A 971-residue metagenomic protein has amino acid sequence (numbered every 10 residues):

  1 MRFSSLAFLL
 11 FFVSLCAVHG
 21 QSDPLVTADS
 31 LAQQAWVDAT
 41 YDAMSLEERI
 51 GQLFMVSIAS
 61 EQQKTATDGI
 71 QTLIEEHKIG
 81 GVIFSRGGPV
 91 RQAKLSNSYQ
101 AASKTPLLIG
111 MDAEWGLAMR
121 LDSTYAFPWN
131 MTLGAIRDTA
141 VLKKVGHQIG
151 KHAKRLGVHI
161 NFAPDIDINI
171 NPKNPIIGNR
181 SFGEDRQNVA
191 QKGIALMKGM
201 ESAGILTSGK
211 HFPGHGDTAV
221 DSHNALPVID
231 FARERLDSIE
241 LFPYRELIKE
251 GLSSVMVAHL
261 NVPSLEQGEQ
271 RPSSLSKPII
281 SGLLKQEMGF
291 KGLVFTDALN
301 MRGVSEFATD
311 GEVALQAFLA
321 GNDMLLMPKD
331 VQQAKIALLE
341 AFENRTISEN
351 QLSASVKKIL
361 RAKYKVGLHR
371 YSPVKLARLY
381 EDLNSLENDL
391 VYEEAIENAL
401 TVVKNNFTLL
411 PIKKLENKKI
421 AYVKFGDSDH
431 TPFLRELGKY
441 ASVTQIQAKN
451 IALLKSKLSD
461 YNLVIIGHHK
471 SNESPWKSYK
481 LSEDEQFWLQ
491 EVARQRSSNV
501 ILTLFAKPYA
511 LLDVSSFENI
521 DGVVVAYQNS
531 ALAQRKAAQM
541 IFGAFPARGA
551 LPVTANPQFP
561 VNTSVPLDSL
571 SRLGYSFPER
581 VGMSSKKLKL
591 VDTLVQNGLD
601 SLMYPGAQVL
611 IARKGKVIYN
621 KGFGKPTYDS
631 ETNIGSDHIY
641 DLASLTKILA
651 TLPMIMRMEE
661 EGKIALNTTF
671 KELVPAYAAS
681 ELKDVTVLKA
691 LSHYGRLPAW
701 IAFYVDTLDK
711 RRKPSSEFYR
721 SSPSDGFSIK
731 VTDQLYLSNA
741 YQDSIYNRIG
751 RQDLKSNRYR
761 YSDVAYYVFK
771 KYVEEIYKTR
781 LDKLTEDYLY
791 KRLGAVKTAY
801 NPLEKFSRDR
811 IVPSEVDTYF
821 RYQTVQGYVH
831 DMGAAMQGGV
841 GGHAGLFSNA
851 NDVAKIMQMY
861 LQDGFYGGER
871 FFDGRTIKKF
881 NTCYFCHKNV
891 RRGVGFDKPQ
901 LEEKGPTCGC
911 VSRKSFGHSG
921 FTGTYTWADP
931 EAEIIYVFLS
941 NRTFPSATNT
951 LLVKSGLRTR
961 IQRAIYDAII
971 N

Functional and structural regions predicted by a protein language model:
M1-P24: Bacterial Sec-dependent N-terminal signal peptides
G20-V56, S60-T72, Q286, A308-R580 (+1 more regions): Preference for extracellular/luminal or secreted protein segments
S45, V82, V90-L107, L117-M119 (+2 more regions): Second-shell residues forming the walls of enzyme active-site clefts
I177-G178, L265-E266, Y380, Y575-F577 (+4 more regions): Flexible glycine/proline-enriched surface loops and loop-helix/loop-strand junctions
S353-K357, R361-H369, T444-Q447, L453 (+8 more regions): Short, gly/Ser/Thr-rich active-site loops of penicillin-recognizing serine hydrolases
V581-L642, K663-A665, D831, A947-T948: Short, conserved catalytic-motif segment at the N-terminal edge
L590, L602-Q608, D629-S692, Q752-A765 (+1 more regions): Short active-site loop at a secondary-structure junction that contains or immediately precedes the catalytic residue(s)
K683-R913: Short, surface-exposed loop or secondary-structure junction motifs that flank catalytic or metal-binding residues
